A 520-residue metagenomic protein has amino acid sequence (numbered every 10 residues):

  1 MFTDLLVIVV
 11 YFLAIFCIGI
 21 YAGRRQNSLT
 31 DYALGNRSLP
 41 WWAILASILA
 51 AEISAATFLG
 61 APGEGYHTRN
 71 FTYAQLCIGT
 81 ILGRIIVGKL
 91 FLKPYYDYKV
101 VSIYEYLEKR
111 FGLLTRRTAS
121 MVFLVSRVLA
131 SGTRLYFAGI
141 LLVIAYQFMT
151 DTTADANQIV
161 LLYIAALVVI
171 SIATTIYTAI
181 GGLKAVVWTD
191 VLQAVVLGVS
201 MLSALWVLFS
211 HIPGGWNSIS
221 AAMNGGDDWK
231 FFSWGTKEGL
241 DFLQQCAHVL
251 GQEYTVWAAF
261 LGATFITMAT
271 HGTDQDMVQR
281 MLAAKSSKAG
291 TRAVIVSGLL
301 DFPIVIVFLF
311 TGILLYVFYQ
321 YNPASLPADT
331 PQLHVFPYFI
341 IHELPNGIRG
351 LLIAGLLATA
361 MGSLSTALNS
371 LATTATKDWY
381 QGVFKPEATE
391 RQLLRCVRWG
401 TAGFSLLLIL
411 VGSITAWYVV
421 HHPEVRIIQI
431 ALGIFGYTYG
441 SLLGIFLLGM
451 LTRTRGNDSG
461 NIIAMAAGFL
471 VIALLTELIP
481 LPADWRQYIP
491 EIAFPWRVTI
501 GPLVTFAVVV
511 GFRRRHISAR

Functional and structural regions predicted by a protein language model:
M1-R520: Membrane-embedded helix-loop-helix hairpins and adjacent transmembrane boundary segments in multi-pass transporters
